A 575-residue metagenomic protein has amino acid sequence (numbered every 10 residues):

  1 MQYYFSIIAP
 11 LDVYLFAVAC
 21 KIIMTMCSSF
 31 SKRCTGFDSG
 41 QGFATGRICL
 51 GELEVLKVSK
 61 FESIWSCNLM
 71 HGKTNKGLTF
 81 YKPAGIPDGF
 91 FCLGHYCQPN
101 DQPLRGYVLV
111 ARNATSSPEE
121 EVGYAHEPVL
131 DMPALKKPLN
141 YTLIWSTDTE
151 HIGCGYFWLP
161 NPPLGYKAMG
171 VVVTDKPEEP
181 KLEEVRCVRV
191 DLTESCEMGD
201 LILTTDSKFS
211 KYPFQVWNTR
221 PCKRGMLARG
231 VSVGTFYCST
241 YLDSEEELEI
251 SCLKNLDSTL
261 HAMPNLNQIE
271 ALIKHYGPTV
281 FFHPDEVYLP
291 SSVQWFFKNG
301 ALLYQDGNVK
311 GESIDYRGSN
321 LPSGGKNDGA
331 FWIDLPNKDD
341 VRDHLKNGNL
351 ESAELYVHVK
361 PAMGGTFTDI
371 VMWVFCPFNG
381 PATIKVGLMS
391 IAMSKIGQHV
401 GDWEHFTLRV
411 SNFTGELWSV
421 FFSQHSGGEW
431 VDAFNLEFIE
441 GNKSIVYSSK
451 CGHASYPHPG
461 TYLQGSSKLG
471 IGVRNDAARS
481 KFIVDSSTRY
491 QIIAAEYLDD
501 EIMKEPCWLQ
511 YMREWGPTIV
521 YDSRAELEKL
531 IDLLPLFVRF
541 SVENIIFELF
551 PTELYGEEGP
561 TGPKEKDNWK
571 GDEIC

Functional and structural regions predicted by a protein language model:
M1-I22: Intrinsically disordered, low-complexity basic segments at termini and long loops, enriched in Pro/Gly and/or Arg/Ser
T25-D88, G94-P163, V171-N299, D334 (+3 more regions): Long, low-complexity intrinsically disordered regions enriched in Ser/Thr, Asp/Glu, Pro/Gly
G153-C154, G401-H405: Short, surface-exposed coil-to-beta transition loops
P163-L164, T414: Residue-level recognition of short loop/turn positions
K167: Acidic, metal/ion-handling microdomains and their immediate structural contexts
S244-D402, T414-C575: A domain-level signal for the mature, folded cores of soluble proteins
R409-F413: Short beta-strand micro-motifs enriched in acidic
